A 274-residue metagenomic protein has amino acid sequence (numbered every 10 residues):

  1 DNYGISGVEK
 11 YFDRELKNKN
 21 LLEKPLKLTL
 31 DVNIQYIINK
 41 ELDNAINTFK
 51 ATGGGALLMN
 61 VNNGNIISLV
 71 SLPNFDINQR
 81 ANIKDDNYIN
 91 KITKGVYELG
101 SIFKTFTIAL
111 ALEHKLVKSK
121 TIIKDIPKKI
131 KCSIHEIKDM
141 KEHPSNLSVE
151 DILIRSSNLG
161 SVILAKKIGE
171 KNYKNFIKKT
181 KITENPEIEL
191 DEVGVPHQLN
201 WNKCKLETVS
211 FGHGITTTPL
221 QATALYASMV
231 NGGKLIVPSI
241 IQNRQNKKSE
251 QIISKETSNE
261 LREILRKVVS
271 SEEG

Functional and structural regions predicted by a protein language model:
D1-G55, F75-N78, I83-N87, K248: Extracytoplasmic/periplasmic proteins that interact with beta-lactams or build/remodel peptidoglycan
L30, A56, N60-S101, F106-G274: Beta-lactam-recognizing serine transpeptidase/beta-lactamase-like catalytic domain environment
